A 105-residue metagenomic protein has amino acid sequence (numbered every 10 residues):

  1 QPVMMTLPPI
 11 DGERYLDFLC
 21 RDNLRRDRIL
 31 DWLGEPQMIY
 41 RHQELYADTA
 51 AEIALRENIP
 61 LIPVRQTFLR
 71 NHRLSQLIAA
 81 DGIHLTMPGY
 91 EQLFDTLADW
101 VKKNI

Functional and structural regions predicted by a protein language model:
Q1-P2, I59: A short helix->loop->beta-strand "cap" motif at the edges of active sites that frequently abuts
M4-T6: Structural beta-sheet core signal
P8, R65-F68: Catalytic metal-binding/acid-base residues of hydrolase active sites
D11-D17, L69-S75: Short acidic/His/Gly/Ser-rich catalytic and metal-binding motifs that mark active-site loops of diverse hydrolases
G12-V64: Substrate-gating cap/lid alpha-helix
R28-L30, R73-I78: A short small-residue
L55-R56, R70-R73, K103: Secondary-structure boundary motif
E57-P60, I78-I105: Histidine-centered active-site loop/cap adjacent to the catalytic His in serine esterases/O-acetyl transfer systems
